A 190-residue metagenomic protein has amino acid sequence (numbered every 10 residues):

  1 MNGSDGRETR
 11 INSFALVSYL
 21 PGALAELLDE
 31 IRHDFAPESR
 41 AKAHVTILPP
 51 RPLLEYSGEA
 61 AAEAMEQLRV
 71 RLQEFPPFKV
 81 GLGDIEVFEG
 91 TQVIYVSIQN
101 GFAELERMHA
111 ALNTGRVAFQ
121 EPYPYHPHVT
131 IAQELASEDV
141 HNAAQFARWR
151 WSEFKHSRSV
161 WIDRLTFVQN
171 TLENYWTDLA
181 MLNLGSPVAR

Functional and structural regions predicted by a protein language model:
M1-K79, V87, G101-H156, R164 (+1 more regions): Basic, often amphipathic N-terminal segments
E86-V93: Short, basic/glycine-rich phosphate-binding loops at helix/coil junctions that contact nucleotide phosphates
Q169-T171: Short, exposed beta-strand-loop hairpins at the edges of beta-sheets in extracellular/periplasmic proteins
